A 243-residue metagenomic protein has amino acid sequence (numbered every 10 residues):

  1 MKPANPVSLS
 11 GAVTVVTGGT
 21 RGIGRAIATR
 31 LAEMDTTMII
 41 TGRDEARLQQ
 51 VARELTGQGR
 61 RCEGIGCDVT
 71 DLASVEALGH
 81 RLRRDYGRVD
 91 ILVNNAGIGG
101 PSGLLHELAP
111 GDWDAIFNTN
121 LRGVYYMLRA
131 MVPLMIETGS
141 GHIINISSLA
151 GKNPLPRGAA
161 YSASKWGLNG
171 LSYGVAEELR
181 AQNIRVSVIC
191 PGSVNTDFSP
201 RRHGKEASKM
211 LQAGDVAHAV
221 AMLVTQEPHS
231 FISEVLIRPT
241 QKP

Functional and structural regions predicted by a protein language model:
V13, T20-R21: Conserved glycine-rich cofactor-binding loop
M34-V51: Conserved glycine-rich Rossmann-like NAD(P)H-binding loop of the short-chain dehydrogenase/reductase
E45-A46, G66-L78, P110: The beta1-alpha1 cofactor-binding region of Rossmann-like NAD(H)/NADP(H)-dependent oxidoreductases
G103-L105, D112-D114: Substrate-binding pocket helix/loop in short-chain dehydrogenase/reductase
L128, S164: Active-site helix of classical SDR
S148: Residue(s) in the substrate-gating loop at a strand-loop-helix junction that position the organic substrate next
A181-I184, V188-I189, T196, K205-P243: C-terminal helical subdomain
